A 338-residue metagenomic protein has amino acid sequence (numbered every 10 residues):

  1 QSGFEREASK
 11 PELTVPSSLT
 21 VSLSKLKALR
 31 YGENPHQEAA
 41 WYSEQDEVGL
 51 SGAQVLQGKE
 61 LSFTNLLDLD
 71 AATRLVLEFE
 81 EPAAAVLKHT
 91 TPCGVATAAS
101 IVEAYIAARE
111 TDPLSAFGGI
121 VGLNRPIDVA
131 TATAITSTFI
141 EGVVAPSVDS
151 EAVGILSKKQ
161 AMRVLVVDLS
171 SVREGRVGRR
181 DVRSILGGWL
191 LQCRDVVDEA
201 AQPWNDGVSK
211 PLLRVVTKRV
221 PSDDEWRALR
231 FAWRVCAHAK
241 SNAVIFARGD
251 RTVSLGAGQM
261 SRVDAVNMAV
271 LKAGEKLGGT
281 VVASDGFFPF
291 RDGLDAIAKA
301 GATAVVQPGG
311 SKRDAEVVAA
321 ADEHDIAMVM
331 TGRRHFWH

Functional and structural regions predicted by a protein language model:
Q1-W204, E225-R234, H238-A243: Active-site loops and adjacent core secondary-structure elements that bind or stabilize anionic groups
L26, G118, I140, S241-N242 (+4 more regions): Active-site lining segments that contact anionic ligands and/or coordinate catalytic metals
K88-H89, N124-R125, P146-S147, V166-D168 (+5 more regions): Active-site proximal loops enriched in glycine and acidic residues that flank catalytic Cys/His/Asp and coordinate
C93-L114, I245, G249-L294: Glycine- and Gly-Pro-enriched alpha-helical subdomains that act as flexible, kink-prone "lid/hinge" or packing modules
A96, A130, E151, D264 (+2 more regions): Residues that form or flank phosphate/diphosphate-binding pockets in enzymes that use nucleotide phosphates
G119-G122, D128-A132, T136-S137, E275-D314: Cysteine/selenocysteine-centered motifs that mediate thiol-based redox chemistry or coordinate metal-sulfur cofactors
S137-V166, S171-V172, D295-H338: C-terminal binding/interaction regions
V208, L213-D223: Active-site/ligand-binding-proximal alpha/beta "capping" segment
